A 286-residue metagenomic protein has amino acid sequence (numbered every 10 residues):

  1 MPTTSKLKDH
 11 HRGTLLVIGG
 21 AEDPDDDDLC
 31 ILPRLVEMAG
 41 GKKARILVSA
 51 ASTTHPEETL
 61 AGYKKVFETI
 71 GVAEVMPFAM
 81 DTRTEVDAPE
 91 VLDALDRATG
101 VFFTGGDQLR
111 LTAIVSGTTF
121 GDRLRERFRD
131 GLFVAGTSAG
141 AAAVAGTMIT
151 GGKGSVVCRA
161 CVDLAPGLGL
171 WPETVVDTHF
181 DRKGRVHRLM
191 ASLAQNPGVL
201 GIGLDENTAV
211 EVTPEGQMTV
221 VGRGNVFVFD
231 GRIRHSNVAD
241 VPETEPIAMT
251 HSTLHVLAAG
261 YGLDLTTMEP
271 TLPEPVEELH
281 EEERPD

Functional and structural regions predicted by a protein language model:
M1-K42, V48, T54-T69, I149-D286: C-terminal and late-domain segments of enzyme folds
V17, M76-P77, F102-F103, V134-T137 (+1 more regions): General beta-strand structural signal in soluble alpha/beta enzymes
C30-L32, G62, E90, S116-G121: Charged helix-capping and loop-helix junction motifs
K43, R97-T99, D130-G131: Loop/turn elements at helix/coil->beta-strand transitions in domains of secreted/extracellular proteins
L47, T53-A98, F103, R110: Portal/gating segments that form or line small-molecule/metal binding sites
F103-G105, L124, F128-M148: Catalytic nucleophile loop
Q108-T118: Glycine/threonine-rich flexible loop motifs
L109-R110, A141-V144, F227: Short gly/pro/ser/thr-enriched loop/turn and capping motifs at secondary-structure boundaries
